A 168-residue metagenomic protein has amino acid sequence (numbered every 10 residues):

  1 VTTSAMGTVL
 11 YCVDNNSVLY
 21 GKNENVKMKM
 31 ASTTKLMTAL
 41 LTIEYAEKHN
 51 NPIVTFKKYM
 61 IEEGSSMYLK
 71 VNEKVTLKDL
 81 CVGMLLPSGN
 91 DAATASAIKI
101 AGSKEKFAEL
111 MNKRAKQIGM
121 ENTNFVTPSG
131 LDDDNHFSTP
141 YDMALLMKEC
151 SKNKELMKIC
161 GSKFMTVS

Functional and structural regions predicted by a protein language model:
V1-Y141, L145-K154: Active-site-adjacent loops and short helices of periplasmic peptidoglycan-processing enzymes
M157, K163-S168: A penicillin-recognizing enzyme superfamily signal
